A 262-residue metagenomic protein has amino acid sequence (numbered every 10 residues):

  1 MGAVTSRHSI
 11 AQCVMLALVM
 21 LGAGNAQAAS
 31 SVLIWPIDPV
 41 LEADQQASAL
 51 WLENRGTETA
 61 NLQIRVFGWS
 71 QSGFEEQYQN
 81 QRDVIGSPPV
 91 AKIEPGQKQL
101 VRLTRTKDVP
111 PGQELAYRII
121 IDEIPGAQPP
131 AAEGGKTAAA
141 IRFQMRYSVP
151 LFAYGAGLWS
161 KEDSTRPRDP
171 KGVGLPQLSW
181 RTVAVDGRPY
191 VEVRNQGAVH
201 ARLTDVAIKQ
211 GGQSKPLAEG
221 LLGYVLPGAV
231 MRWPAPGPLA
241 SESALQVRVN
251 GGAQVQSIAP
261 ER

Functional and structural regions predicted by a protein language model:
G2-V14: Bacterial N-terminal signal peptides that target proteins for export
Q12-G22: Bacterial N-terminal signal peptides
A28-R55, P167-R188: Beta-sheet-dominated interaction scaffolds and their linkers
L52-G56, E192-G197: Asparagine-centered strand-capping/turn motif at beta-strand->loop junctions
E58-V66, A201-V206: Short, hydrophobic/aromatic beta-strand segments
E76-V109, S214-S241: Intrinsically disordered, low-complexity Pro/Gly/Ser/Thr-rich segments with frequent PxxP/GP/PP motifs and embedded
T106-S164, S241-R262: Terminal connector regions
N195-A259: Structured core of small recognition/catalytic domains
